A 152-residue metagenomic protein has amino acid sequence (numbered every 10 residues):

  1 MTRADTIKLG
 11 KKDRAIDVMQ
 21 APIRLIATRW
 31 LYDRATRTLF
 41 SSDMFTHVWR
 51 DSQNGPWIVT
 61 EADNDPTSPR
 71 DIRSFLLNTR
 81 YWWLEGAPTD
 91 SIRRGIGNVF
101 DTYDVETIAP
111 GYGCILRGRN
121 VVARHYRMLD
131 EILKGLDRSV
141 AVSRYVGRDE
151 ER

Functional and structural regions predicted by a protein language model:
M1-G10, R127-E131: Active-site HxH/HxHxD metal-binding segment of metal-dependent hydrolases
R3-K8, D71-L76, E150: Generic detector of short, locally flexible boundary/turn motifs and exposed helical patches
T6-A21: Pocket-forming structural segment of enzyme catalytic cores
A15, P22-P110, C114-R119, S139 (+2 more regions): Metallo-beta-lactamase
V121-R152: Extended hydrophobic/aromatic segments used for targeting, binding, or gating
